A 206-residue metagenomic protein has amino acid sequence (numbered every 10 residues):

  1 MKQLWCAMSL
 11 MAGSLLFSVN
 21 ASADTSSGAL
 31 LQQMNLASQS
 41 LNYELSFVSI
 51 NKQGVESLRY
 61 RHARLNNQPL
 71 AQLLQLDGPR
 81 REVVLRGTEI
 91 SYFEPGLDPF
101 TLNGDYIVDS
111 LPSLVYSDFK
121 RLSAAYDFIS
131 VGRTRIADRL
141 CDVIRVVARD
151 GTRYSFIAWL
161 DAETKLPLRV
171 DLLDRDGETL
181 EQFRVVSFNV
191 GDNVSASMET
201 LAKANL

Functional and structural regions predicted by a protein language model:
M1-M8: Bacterial N-terminal signal peptides that target proteins for export
L10-M11, A21: Cleavable N-terminal signal peptides
A23-G96, I129-T134, R139-V143, V147-I157 (+2 more regions): N-terminal mature ectodomain segment of secretory-pathway/periplasmic proteins
Y92-S117: Acidic/charged, solvent-exposed loop-and-adjacent secondary-structure segments enriched in E/D, K/R, S/T, and G/P
D118-I129: A short, amphipathic edge element
R121, D176-N189: Acidic, serine/threonine-rich low-complexity disordered tracts
R184-L206: Pro/Ala/Gly-rich low-complexity, hydrophilic intrinsically disordered segments
